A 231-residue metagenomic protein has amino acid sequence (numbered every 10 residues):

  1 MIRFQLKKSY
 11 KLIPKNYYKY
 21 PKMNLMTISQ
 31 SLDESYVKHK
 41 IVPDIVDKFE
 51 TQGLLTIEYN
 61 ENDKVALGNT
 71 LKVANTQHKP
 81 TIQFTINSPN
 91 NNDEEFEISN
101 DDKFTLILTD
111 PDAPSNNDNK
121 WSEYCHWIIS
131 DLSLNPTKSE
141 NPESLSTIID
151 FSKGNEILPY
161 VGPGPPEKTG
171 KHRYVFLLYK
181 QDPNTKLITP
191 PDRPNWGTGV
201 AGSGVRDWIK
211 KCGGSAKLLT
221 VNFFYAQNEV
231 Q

Functional and structural regions predicted by a protein language model:
M1-S9: N-terminal chloroplast transit peptides
Y10-Q231: N-terminus-centered regions that define maturation/targeting leaders and the start of the first functional domain
